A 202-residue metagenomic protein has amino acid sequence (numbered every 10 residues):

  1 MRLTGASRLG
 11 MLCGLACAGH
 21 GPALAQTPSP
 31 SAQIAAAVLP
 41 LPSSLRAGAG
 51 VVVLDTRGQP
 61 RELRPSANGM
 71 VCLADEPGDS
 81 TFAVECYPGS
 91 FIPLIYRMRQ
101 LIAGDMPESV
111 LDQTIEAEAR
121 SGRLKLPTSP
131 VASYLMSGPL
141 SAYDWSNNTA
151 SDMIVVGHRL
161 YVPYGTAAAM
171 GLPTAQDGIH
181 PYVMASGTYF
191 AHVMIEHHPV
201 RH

Functional and structural regions predicted by a protein language model:
M1-M11: Bacterial N-terminal signal peptides that target proteins for export
G10-G19: Bacterial N-terminal signal peptides
H20-A25: Sec/Tat signal peptide C-region and signal peptidase I cleavage site
Q26-H202: Primary mode marks residue(s) on the alpha4-beta5-alpha5 output face of response regulator receiver
